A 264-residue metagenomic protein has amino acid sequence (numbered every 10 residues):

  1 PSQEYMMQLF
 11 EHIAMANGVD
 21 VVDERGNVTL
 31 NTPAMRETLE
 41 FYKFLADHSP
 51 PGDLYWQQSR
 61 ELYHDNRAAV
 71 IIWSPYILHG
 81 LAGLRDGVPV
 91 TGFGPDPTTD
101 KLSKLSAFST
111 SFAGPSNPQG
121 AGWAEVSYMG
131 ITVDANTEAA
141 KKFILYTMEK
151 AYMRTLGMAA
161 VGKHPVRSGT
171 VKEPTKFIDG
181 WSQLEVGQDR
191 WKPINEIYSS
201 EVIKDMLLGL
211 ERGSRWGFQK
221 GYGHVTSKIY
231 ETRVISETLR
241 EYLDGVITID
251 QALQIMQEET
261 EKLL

Functional and structural regions predicted by a protein language model:
P1-N27, A34, N66-I71: Extracytoplasmic/periplasmic solute-binding protein
E11, L39-A46, R60, H64 (+9 more regions): Non-transmembrane alpha-helical segments in soluble domains of secreted/periplasmic/extracellular proteins
E24-D53, P95-F112: Glycine-centered hinge/linker elements that transmit conformational signals in sensory and ligand-binding systems
S49-P51, N66-A69, D100-F108, N136-K141 (+1 more regions): Loop/turn elements at helix/coil->beta-strand transitions in domains of secreted/extracellular proteins
P51-D65: Short helix-initiation/N-cap motifs at beta->coil->alpha
A69-S74, G80-L81, P89-G92: Paired acidic/hydrophobic, glycine-rich loop segments that form the ligand-binding mouth/hinge of periplasmic-binding
A69-W73, A107-T110, M129-I131: Structural recognition of the beta-strand scaffold that forms the well-ordered cores of secreted hydrolase catalytic
L81-A82, T99-D100, G114-R233: C-terminal lobe and pocket-closing loops of periplasmic/extracytoplasmic Venus-flytrap solute-binding proteins
